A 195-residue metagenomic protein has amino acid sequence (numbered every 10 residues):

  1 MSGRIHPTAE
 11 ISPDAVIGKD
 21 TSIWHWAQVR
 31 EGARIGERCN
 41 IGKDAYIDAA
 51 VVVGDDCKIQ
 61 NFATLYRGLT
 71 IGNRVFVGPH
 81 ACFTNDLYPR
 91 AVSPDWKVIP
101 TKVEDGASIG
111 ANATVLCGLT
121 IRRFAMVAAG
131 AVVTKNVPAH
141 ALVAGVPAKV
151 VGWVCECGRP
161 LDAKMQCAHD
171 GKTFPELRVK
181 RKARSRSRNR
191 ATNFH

Functional and structural regions predicted by a protein language model:
G3-A144, K149-V150: Structural signal for interior beta-strand "rungs" in well-ordered beta-sheet cores of soluble enzyme domains
V143, L161-Q166: Assembly/interface hotspot detector across virion components, adhesins/toxins, and nucleic-acid enzymes
V150-W153, M165: Cys/His-enriched microdomains
C157-G158, H169-G171: Short Cys/His-rich metal-coordination motifs, predominantly Zn2+-binding knuckles/fingers
D162-K164, F174-L177: Short, non-ligating residues that shape and space the ligands of small metal-coordination modules and catalytic
N193-H195: Short, low-complexity, charge-dense intrinsically disordered segments
